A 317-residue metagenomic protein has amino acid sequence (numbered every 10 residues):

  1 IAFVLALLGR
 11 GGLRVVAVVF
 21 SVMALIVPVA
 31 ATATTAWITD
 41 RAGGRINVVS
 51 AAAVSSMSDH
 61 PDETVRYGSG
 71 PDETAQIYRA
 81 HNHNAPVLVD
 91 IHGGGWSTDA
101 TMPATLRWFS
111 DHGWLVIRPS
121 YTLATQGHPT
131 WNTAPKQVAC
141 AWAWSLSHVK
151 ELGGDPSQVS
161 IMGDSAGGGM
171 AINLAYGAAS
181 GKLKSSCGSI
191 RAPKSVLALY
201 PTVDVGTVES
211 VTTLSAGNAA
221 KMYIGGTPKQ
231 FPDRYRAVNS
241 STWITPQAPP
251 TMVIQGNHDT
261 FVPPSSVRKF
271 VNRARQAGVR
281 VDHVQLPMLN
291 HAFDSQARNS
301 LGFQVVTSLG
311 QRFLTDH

Functional and structural regions predicted by a protein language model:
T34-H83: N-terminal cap/lid segment of alpha/beta-hydrolase-fold proteins
N84-G94: Short beta-strand element of the alpha/beta-hydrolase
T98-D111, I117-S157, Q296-F303: Catalytic nucleophile-loop/oxyanion-hole region of alpha/beta-hydrolase and closely related hydrolase-like folds
A143-V211: Primarily recognizes the serine-hydrolase "nucleophile elbow" in alpha/beta-hydrolase and SGNH/GDSL folds
V205, H258-V262: Acidic catalytic loop of the alpha/beta-hydrolase fold
T207-W243: Mobile cap/lid helix-loop segments that gate and shape the active-site cleft of serine hydrolases
Q247, V253-Q255, D259: Short beta-strand/loop motif that positions the catalytic acidic residue of the alpha/beta-hydrolase fold
I254, S265-H317: C-terminal catalytic histidine-bearing segment of alpha/beta-hydrolase fold enzymes
